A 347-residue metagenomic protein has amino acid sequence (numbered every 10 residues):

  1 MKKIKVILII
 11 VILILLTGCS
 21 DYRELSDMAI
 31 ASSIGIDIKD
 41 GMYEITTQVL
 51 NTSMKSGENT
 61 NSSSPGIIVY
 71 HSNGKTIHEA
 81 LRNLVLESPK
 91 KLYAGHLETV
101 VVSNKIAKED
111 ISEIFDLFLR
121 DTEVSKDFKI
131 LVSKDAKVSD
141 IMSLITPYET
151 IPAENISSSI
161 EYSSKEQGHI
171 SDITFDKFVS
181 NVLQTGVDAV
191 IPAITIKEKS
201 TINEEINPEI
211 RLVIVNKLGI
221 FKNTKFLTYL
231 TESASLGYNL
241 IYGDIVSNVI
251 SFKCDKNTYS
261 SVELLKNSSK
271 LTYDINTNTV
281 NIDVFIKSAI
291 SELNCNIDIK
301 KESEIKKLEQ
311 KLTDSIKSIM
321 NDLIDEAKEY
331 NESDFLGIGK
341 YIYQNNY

Functional and structural regions predicted by a protein language model:
K2-I7, L13-Y347: Membrane-proximal alpha-helical signals and transmembrane carboxylates
